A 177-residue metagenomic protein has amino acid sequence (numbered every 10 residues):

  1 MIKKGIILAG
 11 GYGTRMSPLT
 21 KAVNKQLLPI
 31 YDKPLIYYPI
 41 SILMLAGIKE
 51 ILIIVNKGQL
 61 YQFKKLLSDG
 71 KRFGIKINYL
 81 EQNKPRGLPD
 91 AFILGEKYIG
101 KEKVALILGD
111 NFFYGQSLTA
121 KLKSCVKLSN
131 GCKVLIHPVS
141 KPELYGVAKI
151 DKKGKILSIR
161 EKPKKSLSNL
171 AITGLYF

Functional and structural regions predicted by a protein language model:
M1-I7, R15-P18, L28-P29, K33-L108 (+2 more regions): Conserved N-terminal catalytic core of the sugar/cofactor nucleotidyltransferase
G11, D110, P138: Active-site glycine-centered loops adjacent to acidic/histidine catalytic or metal-binding residues that shape
T20, L67, R160-P163: Short, flexible helix/strand-to-coil boundary loops that buttress conserved ligand/catalytic motifs in alpha/beta
Y114-F177: Conserved core of the sugar-phosphate nucleotidyltransferase
